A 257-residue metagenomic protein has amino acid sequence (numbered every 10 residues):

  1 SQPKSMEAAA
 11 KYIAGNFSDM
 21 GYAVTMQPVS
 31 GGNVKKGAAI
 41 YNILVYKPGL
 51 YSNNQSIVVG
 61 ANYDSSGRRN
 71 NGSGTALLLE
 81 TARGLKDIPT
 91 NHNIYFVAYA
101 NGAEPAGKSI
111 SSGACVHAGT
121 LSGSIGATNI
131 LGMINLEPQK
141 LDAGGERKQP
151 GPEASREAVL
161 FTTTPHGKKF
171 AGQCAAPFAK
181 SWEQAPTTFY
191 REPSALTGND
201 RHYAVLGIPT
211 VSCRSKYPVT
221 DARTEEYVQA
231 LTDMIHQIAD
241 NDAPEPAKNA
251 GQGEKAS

Functional and structural regions predicted by a protein language model:
S1-E7, S30-V34, N62-N71, G84 (+4 more regions): Second-shell loop/turn segments in exported
S1-P48: A non-catalytic alpha/beta surface segment that caps or lines the substrate-entry region of metallo-dependent hydrolase
Q2-M6, Y22-S30, P89-I94, A185-S194 (+1 more regions): Surface-exposed patches in mature extracellular/periplasmic domains of secreted proteins
K4-V24, S73-E80, S112-V116, T120 (+5 more regions): Extracytoplasmic/secreted proteins, especially bacterial periplasmic and envelope-associated proteins
M20-Y22, N53-I57, T90-Y95, G126-G132 (+3 more regions): Loop/turn elements at helix/coil->beta-strand transitions in domains of secreted/extracellular proteins
Q27-V29, K47-G49, G60-D64, V97-G102 (+4 more regions): Active-site-proximal beta-strand/loop segments in catalytic clefts of secreted hydrolases
S65-K169: Acidic/histidine-rich catalytic neighborhood of metal-dependent amide-processing enzymes
Q139-E254: Active-site-adjacent substrate-binding region of metalloamidase/peptidase-like peptide-processing proteins
